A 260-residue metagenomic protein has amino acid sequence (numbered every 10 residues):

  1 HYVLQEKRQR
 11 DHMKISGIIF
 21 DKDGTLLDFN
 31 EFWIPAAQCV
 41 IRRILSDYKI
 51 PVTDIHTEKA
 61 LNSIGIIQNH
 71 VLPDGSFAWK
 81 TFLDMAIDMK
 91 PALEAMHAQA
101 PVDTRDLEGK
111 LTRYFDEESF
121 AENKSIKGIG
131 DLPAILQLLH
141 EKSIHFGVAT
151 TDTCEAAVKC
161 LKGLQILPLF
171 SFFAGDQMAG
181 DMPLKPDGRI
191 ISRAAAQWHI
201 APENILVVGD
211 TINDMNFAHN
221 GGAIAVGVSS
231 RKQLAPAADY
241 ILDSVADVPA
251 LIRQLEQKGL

Functional and structural regions predicted by a protein language model:
Y2-I18, P133, Q137-L138, C154 (+1 more regions): Asp-based, Mg2+/Mn2+-dependent phosphohydrolase catalytic module
I15-G130, Q137-H140: N-terminal helical cap/lid subdomain that shapes the substrate entry/recognition surface in HAD-like hydrolases
T25, T150-D152: Conserved phosphate-coupling serine/threonine residues in phosphotransfer and NTP-handling enzymes
E94, D116-F120, I144, G175-M178 (+1 more regions): A broad detector of the eukaryotic-type serine/threonine protein kinase catalytic domain
E122-I126, T151, M182-P183: Short, flexible loop segments at the rims of nucleotide/cofactor-binding pockets, characterized by
F146-V148, V207: Conserved hydrophobic beta-strand within the GNAT/NAT acetyltransferase core sheet that lines the active-site cleft
